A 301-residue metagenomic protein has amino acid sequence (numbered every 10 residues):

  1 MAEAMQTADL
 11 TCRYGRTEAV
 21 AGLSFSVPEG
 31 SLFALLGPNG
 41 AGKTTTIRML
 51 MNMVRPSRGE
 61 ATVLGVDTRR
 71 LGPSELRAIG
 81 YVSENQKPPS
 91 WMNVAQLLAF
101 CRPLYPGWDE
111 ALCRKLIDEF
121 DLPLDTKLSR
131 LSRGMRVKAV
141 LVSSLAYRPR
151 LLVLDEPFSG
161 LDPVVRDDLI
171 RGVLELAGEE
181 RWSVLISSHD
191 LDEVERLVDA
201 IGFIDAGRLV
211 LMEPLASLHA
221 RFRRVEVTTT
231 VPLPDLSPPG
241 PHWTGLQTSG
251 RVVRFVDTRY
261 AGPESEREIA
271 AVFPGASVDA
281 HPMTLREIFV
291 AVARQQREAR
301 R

Functional and structural regions predicted by a protein language model:
A2-T7, C12-I186, L191-D205, V210-L211: ABC transporter nucleotide-binding domains
A8, P28, T228-T230, V256-T258 (+1 more regions): A structural detector for beta-sheet-dominated domains
T11, A95, L191, P232-L233 (+2 more regions): Alpha-helix N-cap/helix-start and coil->helix boundary motif
N93, P214, H281-T284: Short loop/turn segments at beta->alpha junctions
T126, H242-G245, G275-D279: A short linear hydrophobic-aromatic micro-motif
R148, D199, H242, F273-G275: Short glycine/proline-enriched coil/turn segments at helix->beta-strand junctions
D167-A261: ABC transporter nucleotide-binding domain
R254-R301: C-terminal coupling/interaction segments
